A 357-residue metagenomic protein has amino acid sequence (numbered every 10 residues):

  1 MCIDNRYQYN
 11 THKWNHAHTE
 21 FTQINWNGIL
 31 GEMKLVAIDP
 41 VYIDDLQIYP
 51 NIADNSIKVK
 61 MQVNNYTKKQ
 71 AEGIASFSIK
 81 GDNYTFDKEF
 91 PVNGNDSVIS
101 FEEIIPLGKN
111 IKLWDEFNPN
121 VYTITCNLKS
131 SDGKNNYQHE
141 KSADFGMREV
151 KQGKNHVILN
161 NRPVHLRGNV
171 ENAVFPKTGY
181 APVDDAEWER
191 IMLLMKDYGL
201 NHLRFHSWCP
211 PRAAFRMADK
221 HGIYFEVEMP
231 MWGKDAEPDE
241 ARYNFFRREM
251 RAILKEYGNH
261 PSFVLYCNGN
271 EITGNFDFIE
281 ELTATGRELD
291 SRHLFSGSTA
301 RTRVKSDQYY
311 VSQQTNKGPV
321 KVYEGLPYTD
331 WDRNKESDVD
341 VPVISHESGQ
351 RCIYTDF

Functional and structural regions predicted by a protein language model:
M1-H206, M217, G222, V264-L265 (+1 more regions): Secreted/periplasmic carbohydrate-active enzymes, especially glycoside hydrolases
M192, H202-F357: Substrate-binding/catalytic cleft of secreted carbohydrate-active enzymes, primarily glycoside hydrolases
